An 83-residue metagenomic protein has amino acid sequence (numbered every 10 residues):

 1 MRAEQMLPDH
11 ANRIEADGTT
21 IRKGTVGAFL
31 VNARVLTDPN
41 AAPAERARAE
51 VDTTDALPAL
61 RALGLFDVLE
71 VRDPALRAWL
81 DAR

Functional and structural regions predicted by a protein language model:
M1-E15: Short acidic, Pro/Gly- and aromatic-enriched capping/linker segments at domain boundaries
Q5-P8, A28, A62, A82: Terminal, compositionally biased segments used for targeting/anchoring and flexible tails
A16, V31-N32, L36, A75-D81: Hydrophobic alpha-helical segments
R22-L60: Short, surface-exposed, low-complexity cationic segments
T54-R83: Short, compact, well-ordered microdomains
